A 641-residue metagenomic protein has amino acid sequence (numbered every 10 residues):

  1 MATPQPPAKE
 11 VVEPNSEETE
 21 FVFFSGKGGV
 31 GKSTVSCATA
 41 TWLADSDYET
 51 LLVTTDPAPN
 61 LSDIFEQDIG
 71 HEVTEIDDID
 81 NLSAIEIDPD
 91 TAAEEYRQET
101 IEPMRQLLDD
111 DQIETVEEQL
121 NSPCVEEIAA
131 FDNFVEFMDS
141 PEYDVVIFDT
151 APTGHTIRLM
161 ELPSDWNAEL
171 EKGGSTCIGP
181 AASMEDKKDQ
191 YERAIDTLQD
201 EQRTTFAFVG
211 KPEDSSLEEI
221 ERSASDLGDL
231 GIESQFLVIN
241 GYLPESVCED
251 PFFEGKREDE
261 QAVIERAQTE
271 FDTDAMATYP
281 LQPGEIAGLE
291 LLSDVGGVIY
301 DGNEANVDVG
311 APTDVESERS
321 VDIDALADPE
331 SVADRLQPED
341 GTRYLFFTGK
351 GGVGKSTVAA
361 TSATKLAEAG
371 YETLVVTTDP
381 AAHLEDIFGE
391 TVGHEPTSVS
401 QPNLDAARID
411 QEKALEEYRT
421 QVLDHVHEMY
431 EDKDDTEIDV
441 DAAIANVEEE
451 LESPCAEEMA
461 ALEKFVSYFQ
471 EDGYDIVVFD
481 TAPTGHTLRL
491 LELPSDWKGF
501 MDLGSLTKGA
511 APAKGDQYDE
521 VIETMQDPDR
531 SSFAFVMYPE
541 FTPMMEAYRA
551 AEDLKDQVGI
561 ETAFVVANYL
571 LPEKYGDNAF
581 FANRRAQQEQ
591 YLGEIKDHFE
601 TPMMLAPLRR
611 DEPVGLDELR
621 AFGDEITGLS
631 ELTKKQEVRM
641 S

Functional and structural regions predicted by a protein language model:
A2-E17, D68, A194-A207, K211-T342 (+5 more regions): C-terminal lobe/tail of nucleotide-utilizing enzymes
A2-S25, V30, V35, A40-D196 (+4 more regions): Nucleotide-state-sensitive switch-loop elements of NTP-binding domains
G28, G351-G352: Walker A/P-loop nucleotide-binding motif
S33-T34, S356-T361: Phosphate-binding Walker
A44-Y48, Q202-A207, A367-Y371, D529-A534: Short, surface-exposed connector motifs at secondary-structure boundaries
L52, V145, A207, F236 (+4 more regions): Hydrophobic "anchor" residues on beta-strands that sit immediately upstream of conserved functional sites
P152-T153, P212, G352, P483-T484 (+1 more regions): Short glycine-rich anion-binding loops that position phosphate/pyrophosphate groups of nucleotides and phosphorylated
F346-G349: Phosphate-binding active sites in nucleotide-utilizing proteins
